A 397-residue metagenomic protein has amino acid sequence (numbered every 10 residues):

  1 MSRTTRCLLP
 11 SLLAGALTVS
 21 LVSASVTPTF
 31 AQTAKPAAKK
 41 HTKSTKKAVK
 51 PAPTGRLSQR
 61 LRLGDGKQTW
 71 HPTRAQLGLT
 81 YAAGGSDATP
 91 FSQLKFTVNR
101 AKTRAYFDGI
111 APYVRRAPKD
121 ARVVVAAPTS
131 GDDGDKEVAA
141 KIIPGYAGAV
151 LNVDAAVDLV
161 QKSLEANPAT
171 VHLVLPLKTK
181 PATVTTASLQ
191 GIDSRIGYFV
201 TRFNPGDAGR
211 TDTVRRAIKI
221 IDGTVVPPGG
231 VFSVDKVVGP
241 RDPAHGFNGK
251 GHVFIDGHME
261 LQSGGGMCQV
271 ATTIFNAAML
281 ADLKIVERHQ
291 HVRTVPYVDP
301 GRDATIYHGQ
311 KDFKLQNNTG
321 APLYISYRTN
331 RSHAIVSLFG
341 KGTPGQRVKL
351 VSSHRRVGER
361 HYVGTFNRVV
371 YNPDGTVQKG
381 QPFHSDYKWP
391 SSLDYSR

Functional and structural regions predicted by a protein language model:
M1-L13: Bacterial N-terminal signal peptides that target proteins for export
T18-T29: C-terminal segment of classical bacterial N-terminal signal peptides
Q32-A38: Cleaved targeting-peptide boundary
K40-T42, A48-G55, G66-Q68, G109 (+3 more regions): Well-ordered beta-sheet/strand-loop patches within structured domains
Q59-P72: N-terminal mature-domain "stem" immediately C-terminal to a signal peptide or N-terminal signal-anchor/transmembrane
P72-L94, K136-Y146, F254-H258: Acidic/histidine-rich, surface-exposed loop or edge segments in extracytoplasmic proteins
